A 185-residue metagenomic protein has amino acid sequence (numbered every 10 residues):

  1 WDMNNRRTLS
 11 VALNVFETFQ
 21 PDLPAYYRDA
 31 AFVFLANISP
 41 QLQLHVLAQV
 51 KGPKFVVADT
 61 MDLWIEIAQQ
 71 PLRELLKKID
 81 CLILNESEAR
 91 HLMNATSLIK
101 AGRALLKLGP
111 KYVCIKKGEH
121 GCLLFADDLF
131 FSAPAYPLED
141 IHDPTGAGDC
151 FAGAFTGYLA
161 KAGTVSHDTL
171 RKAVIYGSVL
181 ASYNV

Functional and structural regions predicted by a protein language model:
W1-F34, A48-G52: Conserved N-terminal subdomain of the carbohydrate kinase-like
D2, S87, D127-L129: Short loop segments at secondary-structure junctions
L23, L72, I141: Acidic, amphipathic alpha-helical patches
D29-A31, K54, L129, A181: A generic secondary-structure signal marking the coil-to-beta-strand transition
A30, K78, G109-K111: A short helix-to-beta-strand connector/capping loop
F32-A104, G121: Conserved beta-alpha-beta core of the PfkB/ribokinase-like small-molecule kinase fold
L98-V185: Conserved phosphate-binding/catalytic region of the ribokinase-like
